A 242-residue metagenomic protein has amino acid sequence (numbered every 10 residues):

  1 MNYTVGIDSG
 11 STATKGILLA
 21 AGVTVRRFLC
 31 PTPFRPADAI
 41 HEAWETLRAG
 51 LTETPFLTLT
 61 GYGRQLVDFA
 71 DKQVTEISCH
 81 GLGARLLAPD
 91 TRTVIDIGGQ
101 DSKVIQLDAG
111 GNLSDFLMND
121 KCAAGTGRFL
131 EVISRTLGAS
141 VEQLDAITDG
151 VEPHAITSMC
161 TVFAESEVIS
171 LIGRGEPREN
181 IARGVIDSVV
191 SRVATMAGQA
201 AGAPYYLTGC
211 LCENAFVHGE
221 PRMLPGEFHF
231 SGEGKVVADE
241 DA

Functional and structural regions predicted by a protein language model:
N2-D8, F56-T58, R92-I95, Y206: Short glycine-aspartate micro-motif
Y3-D38, E42, L113-C122: Short glycine-rich, Thr/Ser-proximal phosphate-binding strand/loop in the N-terminal lobe of ATP-dependent enzymes
T14-L19, D101-L107: Short beta-strand scaffold segments in enzyme catalytic cores
L29-T32, R48-S78, S114: Short beta-strand-loop/turn "lid" adjacent to the catalytic site in phosphate-handling enzymes
G63, A197-P221, S231: Glycine-rich phosphate-binding loops at beta-strand->alpha-helix junctions
A109-I156, C160, A238: Glycine-rich phosphate-binding loop plus the immediately following alpha-helix
G127-L130, R222-A242: Glycine-rich phosphate-binding/hydrolytic loop that grips phosphoryl groups
A164-A197: Adenine-nucleotide phosphate-binding core of ATP-dependent small-molecule kinases
